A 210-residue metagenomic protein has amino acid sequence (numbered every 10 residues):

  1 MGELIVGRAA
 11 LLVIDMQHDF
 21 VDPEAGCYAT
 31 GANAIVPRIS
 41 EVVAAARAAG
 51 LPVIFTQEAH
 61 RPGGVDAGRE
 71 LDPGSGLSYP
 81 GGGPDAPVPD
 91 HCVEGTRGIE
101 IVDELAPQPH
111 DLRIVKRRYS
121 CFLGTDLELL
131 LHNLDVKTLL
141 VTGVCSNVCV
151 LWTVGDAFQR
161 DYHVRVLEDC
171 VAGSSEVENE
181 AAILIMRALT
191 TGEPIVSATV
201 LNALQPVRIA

Functional and structural regions predicted by a protein language model:
M1-A10, E41-A49, D66, E70-A210: Active-site-adjacent betaalpha module
G7, A25-F55: A short alpha/beta connector and helix-capping loop motif
A10-Q17: Acidic-leg catalytic submotif of subtilisin-like serine proteases
V13, I54-Q57, V115: Short, conserved beta-strand edge motifs with alternating hydrophobic and charged residues
F20-V21: Active-site gating/metal-coordination segments in enzymes
L51-E58, G63-G64, L167: Short beta-strand segments at enzyme active-site cores
